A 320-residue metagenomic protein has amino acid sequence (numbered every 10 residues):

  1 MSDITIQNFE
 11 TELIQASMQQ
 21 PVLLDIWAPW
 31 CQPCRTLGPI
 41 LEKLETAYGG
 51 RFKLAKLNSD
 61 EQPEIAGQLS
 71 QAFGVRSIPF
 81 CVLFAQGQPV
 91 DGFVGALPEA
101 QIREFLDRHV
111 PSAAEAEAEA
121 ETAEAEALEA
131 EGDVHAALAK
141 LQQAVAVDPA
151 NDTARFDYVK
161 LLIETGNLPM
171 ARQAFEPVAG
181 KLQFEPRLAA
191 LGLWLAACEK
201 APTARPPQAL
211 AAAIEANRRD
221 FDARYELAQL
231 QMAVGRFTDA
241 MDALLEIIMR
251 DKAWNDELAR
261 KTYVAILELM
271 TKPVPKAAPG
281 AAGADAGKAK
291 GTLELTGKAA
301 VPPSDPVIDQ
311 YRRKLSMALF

Functional and structural regions predicted by a protein language model:
I6-I14, E42-V110: Thioredoxin-like thiol-disulfide oxidoreductase module
I26-I40: Conserved redox-active cysteine motifs that mediate thiol-disulfide chemistry, especially di-cysteine Cys-X(1-2)-Cys
A116-V147, A209-R219, A223-V234: Alpha-helical segment of the N-proximal tetratricopeptide repeat
E124, Y158, G192, L227 (+2 more regions): Structural register within alpha-helical repeat arrays
P149, L182-Q183, N217-R219, G235 (+1 more regions): Short coil turns that delineate tetratricopeptide repeat
F175-N217: Alpha-helical adaptor scaffolds
